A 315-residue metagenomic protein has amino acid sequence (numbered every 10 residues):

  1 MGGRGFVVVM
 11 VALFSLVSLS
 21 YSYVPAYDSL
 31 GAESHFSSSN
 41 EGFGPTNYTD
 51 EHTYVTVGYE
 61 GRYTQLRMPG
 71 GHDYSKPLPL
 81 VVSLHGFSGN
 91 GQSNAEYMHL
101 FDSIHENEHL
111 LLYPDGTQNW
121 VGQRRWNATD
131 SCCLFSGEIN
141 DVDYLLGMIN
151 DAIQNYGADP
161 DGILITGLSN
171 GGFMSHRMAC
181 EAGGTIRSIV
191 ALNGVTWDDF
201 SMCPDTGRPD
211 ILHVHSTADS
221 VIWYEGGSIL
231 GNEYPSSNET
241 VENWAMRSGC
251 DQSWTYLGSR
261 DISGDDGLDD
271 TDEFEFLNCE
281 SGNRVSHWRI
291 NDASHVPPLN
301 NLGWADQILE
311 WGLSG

Functional and structural regions predicted by a protein language model:
M1-V9: N-terminal Sec-pathway targeting helices
L19-L80, Q92-S93, G137, I163-V190 (+3 more regions): A domain-start/cap signature at the N-terminus of enzymes
V57-R67, K76-L164, L168, M174-R177 (+2 more regions): Serine-hydrolase catalytic machinery in alpha/beta-hydrolase-like enzymes
V82-S88, N193, H215-S216, N291: The conserved beta1-alpha1 loop
G116, T217-S220, G227-S228, N291-S294: Acidic beta-to-alpha connecting loop that harbors the catalytic carboxylate
G116, V190-W197, S216-A218: Active-site nucleophile loop of the alpha/beta-hydrolase fold
D210-V214, Y234-P235, A245-G315: C-terminal catalytic histidine-bearing segment of alpha/beta-hydrolase fold enzymes
V221-E225, N232-S236, N300: Conserved alpha/beta-hydrolase "acid-adjacent" motif
